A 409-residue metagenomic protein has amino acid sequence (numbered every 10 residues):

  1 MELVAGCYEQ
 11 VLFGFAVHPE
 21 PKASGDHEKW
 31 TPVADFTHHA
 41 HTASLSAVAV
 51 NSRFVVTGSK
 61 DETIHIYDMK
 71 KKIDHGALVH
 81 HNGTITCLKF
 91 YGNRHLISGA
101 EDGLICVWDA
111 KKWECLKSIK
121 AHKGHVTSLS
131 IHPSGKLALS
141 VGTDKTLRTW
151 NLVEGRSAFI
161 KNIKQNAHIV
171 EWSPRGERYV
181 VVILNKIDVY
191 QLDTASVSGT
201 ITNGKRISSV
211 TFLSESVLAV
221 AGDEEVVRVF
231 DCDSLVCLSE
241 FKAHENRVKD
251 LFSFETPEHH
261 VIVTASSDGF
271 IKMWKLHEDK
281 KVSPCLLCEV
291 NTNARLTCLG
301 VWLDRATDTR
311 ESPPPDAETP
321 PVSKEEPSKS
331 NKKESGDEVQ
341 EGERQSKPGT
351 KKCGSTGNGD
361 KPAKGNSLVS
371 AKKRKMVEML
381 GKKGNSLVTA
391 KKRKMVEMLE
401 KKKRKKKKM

Functional and structural regions predicted by a protein language model:
M1, V11, E20-S24, S44 (+5 more regions): Terminal intrinsically disordered, low-complexity extensions flanking WD-repeat/beta-propeller proteins
Y8-T31, K60-E62, I66-K70: Beta-propeller domains
E9-F13, A43-S46, D61-H65, I73 (+12 more regions): Short coil/turn segments within WD40 beta-propeller repeats
H18, M69-K72, A110-W113, L152-G155 (+3 more regions): Short loop/turn segments that connect beta-strands within beta-propeller blades
G25-E28, D35-A40, D74-H80, C115-A121 (+4 more regions): Short C-terminal beta-strands that terminate individual repeats in beta-propeller domains, predominantly WD40 blades
A47-R53, K71, L88-R94, S98-G99 (+10 more regions): Loop/turn segments within WD40 beta-propeller blades
E114-G204: Solenoidal tandem-repeat scaffolds enriched in leucines and small polar residues
